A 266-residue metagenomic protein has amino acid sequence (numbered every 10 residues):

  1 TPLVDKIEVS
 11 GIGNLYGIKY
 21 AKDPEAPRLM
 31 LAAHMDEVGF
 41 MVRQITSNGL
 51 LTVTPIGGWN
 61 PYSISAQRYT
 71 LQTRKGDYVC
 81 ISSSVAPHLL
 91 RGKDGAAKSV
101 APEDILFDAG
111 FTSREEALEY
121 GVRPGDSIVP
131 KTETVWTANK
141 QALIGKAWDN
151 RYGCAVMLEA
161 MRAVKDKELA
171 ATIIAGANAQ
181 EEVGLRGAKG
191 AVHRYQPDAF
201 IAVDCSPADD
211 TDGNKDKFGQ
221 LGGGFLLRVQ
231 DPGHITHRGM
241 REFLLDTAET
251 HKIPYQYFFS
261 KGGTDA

Functional and structural regions predicted by a protein language model:
T1-A266: N-terminal hydrophobic/helix-forming segments and targeting peptides
